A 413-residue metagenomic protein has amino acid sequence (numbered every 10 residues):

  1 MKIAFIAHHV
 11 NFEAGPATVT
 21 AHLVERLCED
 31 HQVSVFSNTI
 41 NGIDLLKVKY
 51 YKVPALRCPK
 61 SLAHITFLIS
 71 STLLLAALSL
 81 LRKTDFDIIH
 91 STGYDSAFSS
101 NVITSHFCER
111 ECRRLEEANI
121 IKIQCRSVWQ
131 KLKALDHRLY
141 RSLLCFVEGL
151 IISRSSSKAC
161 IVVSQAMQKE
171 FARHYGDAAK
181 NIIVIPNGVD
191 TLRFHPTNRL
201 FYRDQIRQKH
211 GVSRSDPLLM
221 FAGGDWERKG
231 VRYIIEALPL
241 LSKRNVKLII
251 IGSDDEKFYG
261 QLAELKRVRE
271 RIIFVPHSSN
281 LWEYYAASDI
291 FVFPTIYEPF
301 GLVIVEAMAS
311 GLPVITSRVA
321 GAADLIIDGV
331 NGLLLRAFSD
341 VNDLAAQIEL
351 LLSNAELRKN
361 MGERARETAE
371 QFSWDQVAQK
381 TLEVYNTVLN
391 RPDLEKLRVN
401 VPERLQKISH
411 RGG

Functional and structural regions predicted by a protein language model:
A17-H22, P217-L240: A conserved mid-protein helix/loop that constitutes part of the nucleotide-sugar donor-binding site
W129-V163: Membrane-proximal helix-turn-helix segments that form the acceptor-binding/catalytic region of lipid-linked
A166, G188: Carbohydrate-associated surface elements
Q205-Q208, D343, L350, L357-Q371 (+1 more regions): A short, well-ordered alpha-helix in the C-terminal region of glycosyltransferases
D225, R244-R271, V275, L357: Short, structured helix-loop element that forms part of the nucleotide-activated donor/catalytic region
H277, I296: Aromatic "clamp/platform" in nucleotide-sugar-dependent glycosyltransferases that forms part of the donor/acceptor
P313-T316, I326: Short hydrophobic beta-strand element within catalytic cores of glycosyltransferases and related nucleotide-activated
A323-E349, E356-L357: Change "using UDP/GDP/dTDP sugars" to "using nucleotide sugars
